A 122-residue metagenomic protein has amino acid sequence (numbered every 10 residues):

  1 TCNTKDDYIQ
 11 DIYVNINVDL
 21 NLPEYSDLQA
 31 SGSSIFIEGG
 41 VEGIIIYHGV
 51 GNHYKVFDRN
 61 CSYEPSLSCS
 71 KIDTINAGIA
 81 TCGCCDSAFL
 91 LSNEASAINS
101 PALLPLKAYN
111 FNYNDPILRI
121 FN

Functional and structural regions predicted by a protein language model:
N3-A77, A88-E94, P105-N122: N-terminal pre-ligand scaffold of iron-sulfur
C82: Nucleic acid-binding interface residues in structured DNA/RNA-binding domains, emphasizing the DNA-engaging scaffolds
A97-N99: Acidic, glycine-rich flexible loop segments
